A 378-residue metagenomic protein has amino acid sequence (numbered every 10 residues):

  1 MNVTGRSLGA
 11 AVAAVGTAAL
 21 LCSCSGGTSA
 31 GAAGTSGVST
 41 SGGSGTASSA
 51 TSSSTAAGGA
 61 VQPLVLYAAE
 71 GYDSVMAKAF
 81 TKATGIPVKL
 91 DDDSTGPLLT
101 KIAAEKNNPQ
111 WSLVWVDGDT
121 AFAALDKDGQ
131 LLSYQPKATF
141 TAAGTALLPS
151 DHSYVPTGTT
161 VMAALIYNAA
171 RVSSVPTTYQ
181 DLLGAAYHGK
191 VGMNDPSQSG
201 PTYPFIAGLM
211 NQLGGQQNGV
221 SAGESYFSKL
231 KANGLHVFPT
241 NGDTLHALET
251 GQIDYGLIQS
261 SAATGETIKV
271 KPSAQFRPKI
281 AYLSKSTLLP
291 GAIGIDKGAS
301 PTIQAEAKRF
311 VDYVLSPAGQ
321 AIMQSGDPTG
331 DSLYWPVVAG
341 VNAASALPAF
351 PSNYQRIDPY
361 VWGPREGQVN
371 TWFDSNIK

Functional and structural regions predicted by a protein language model:
C24-A47: Bacterial lipoprotein signal-peptidase II cleavage site
Q62-D73, D93, P97, P109-Q252: Extracytoplasmic ligand-binding site segments that recognize negatively charged/polar headgroups
V65-K89, T267: Short, polar/charged alpha-helical segment
T120-A124, E249, D254-Q275: A ligand-binding cleft/hinge motif common to bilobed small-molecule-binding domains
V161, S225-L230, V237-F238, S273-K297: Periplasmic-binding protein-like
A164-R171, A207-Q212, L289-I303, I322-G326: A bilobed periplasmic-binding-protein/Venus flytrap-type ligand-binding module shared by bacterial periplasmic
D296-R356: Mature extracytoplasmic/periplasmic domains
V341-K378: Extracellular/periplasmic bilobal clamshell ligand-binding domains
